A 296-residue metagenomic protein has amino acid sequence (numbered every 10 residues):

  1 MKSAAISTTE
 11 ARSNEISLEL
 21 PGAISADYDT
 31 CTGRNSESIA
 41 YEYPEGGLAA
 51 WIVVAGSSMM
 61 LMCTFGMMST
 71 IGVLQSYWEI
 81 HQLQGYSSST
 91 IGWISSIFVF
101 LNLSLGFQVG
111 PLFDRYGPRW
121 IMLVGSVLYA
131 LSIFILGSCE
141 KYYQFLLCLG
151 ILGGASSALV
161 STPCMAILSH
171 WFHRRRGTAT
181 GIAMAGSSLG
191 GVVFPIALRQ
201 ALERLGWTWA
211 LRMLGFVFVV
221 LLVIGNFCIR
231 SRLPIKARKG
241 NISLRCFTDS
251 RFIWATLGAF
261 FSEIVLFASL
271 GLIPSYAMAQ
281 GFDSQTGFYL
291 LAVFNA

Functional and structural regions predicted by a protein language model:
M1-G47, S231, K239: Intrinsically disordered, low-complexity terminal tails of fungal membrane proteins
E45-G56, K141, R245-S262: Juxtamembrane cytosolic amphipathic helices that cap and anchor the N-termini of specific transmembrane helices
W51, G72-S104, T286-Y289: Extracellular/periplasmic helix-loop-helix junction of adjacent transmembrane segments in MFS-like secondary
S58, M62, Y129-I133, Y143-L159 (+2 more regions): Hydrophobic core of transmembrane alpha-helices in multi-pass small-molecule transporters, especially MFS/SLC-type
C63, M67-W78, D249-A296: Extracytoplasmic gate region of multi-pass secondary transporters
W78, G150, S157-F172, A179-T180 (+2 more regions): Intracellular juxtamembrane helix-capping segments at the cytosolic ends of symmetry-related transmembrane helices
S104-Q144: Conserved MFS/SLC helix-loop-helix module at the cytosolic interface between two early adjacent transmembrane helices
R174-T178, I182-L233: Helix-loop-helix hairpin linking two adjacent transmembrane segments in secondary transporters
